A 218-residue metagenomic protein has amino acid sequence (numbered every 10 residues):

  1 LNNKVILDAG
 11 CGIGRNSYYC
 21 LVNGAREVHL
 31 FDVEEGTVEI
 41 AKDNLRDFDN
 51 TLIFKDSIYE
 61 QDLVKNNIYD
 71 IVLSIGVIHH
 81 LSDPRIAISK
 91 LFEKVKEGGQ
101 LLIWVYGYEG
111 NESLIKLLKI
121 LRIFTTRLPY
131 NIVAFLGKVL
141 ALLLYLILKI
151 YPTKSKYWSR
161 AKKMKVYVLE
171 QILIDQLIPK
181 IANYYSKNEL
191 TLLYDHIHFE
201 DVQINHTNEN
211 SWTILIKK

Functional and structural regions predicted by a protein language model:
K4-G12: Conserved class I S-adenosyl-L-methionine
R15-E60: Class I SAM-dependent methyltransferase SAM/SAH-binding core
D62-V72: A short acidic, Gly/Pro-enriched loop at the edge of an enzyme's catalytic core that lines a small-molecule cofactor
I71-S82: A short SAM/SAH-binding and catalytic strip from SAM-dependent methyltransferases
R85-E97: A short glycine-rich, Lys/Arg-flanked "PGG" loop and its adjoining helix->strand segment in the class I
Q100-I132: Conserved class I S-adenosyl-L-methionine
T126-D195: Substrate-binding/catalytic lobe of Class I Rossmann-like enzymes that use SAM or dcSAM, i.e., the mid-to-C-terminal
F199-K218: Core SAM-dependent methyltransferase catalytic element
